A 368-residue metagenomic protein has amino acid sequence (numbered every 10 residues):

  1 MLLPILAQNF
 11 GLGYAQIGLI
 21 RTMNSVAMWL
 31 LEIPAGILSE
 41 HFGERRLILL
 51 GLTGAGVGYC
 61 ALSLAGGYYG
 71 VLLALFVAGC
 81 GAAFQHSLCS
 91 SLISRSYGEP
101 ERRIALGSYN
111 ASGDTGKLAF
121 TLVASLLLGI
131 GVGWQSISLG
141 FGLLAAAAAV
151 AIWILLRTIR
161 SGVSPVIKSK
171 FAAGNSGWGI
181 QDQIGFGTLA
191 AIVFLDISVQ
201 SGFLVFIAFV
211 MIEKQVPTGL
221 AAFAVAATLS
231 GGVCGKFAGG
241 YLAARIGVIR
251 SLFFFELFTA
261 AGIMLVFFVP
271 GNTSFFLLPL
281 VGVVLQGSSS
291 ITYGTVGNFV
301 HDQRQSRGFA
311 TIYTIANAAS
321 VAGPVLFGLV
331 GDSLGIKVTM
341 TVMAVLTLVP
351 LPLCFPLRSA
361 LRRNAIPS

Functional and structural regions predicted by a protein language model:
M1, I184-K236: Extracytoplasmic gate region of multi-pass secondary transporters
L6-A7, L38-S39, L126-V132, M211-I212 (+2 more regions): Interfacial helix-cap and linker-helix signal at transmembrane-aqueous boundaries of multi-pass secondary transporters
S25-I33, L118, L229-F237, S320-V321: Residue-level signature of mid-helix packing/kink "hotspots" within the transmembrane helices of 12-pass Major
L30-Y68: Conserved MFS/SLC helix-loop-helix module at the cytosolic interface between two early adjacent transmembrane helices
A74-S112: Cytoplasmic helix-loop-helix junction between adjacent transmembrane helices in 12-TM secondary transporters
Y109-R157: Helix-loop-helix hairpin linking two adjacent transmembrane segments in secondary transporters
L156-W178, N364-P367: Flexible cytoplasmic inter-helical loops of multi-pass small-molecule transporters
V248-T295: C-terminal transmembrane helical hairpin of 12-TM major facilitator-type secondary transporters
